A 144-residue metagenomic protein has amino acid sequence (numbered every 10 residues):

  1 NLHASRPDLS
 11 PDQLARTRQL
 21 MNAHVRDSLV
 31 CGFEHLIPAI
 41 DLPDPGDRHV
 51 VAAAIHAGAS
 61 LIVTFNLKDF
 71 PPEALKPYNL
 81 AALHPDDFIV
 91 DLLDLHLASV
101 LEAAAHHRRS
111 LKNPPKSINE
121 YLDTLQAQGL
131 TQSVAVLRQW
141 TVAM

Functional and structural regions predicted by a protein language model:
N1-F33, H107-Q126: PIN-domain endoribonuclease scaffold, especially VapC-family toxins
H3, H24, H35, H49 (+4 more regions): Histidine (H) residue identity feature
D12, R16, H49, S99-E102: Generic recognition of short, well-ordered alpha-helical interface segments
R16-N22, I37-P38, F70-P71, F88 (+1 more regions): Short, functional N-terminal and low-complexity linear motifs
R26-L61, L111, P115, A127 (+1 more regions): Active-site neighborhoods of divalent-metal-dependent phosphate/nucleic-acid chemistry enzymes
D47-A81: Acidic, metal-binding active-site segment of PIN/NYN-like and related structure-specific nucleases
L67-M144: Acidic, PIN/NYN-like endoribonuclease modules and their adjacent C-terminal/linker elements
